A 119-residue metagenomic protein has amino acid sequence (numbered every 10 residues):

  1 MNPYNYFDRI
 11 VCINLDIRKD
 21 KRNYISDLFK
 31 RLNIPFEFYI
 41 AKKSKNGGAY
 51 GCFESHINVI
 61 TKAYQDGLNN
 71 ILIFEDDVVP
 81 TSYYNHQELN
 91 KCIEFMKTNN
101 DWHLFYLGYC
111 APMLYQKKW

Functional and structural regions predicted by a protein language model:
M1-F74, V78-W119: An acidic/histidine-cluster motif and surrounding catalytic segment that typifies divalent-metal-assisted enzyme active
